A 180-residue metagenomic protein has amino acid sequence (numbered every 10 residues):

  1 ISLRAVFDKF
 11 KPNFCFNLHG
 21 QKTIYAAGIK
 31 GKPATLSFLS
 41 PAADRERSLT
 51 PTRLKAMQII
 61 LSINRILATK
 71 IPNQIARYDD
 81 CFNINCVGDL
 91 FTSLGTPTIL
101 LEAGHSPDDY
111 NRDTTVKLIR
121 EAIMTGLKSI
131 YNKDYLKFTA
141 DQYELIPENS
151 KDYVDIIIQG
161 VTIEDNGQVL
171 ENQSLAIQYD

Functional and structural regions predicted by a protein language model:
I1-I60, N64-N73, T92: Active-site/substrate-binding loop(s) of hydrolase catalytic cores
F10, A42-R47, S62-D180: C-terminal accessory segments enriched in acidic
